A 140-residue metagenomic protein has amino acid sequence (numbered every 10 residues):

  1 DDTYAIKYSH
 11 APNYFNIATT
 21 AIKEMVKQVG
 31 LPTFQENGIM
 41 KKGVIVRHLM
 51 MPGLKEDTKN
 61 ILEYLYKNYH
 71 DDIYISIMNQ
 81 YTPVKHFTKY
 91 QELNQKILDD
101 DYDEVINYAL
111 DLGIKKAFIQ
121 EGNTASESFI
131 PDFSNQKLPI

Functional and structural regions predicted by a protein language model:
D1-P32, F118-I119: Core AdoMet radical
V26, L31-I140: Auxiliary Fe-S-binding modules of radical SAM enzymes
